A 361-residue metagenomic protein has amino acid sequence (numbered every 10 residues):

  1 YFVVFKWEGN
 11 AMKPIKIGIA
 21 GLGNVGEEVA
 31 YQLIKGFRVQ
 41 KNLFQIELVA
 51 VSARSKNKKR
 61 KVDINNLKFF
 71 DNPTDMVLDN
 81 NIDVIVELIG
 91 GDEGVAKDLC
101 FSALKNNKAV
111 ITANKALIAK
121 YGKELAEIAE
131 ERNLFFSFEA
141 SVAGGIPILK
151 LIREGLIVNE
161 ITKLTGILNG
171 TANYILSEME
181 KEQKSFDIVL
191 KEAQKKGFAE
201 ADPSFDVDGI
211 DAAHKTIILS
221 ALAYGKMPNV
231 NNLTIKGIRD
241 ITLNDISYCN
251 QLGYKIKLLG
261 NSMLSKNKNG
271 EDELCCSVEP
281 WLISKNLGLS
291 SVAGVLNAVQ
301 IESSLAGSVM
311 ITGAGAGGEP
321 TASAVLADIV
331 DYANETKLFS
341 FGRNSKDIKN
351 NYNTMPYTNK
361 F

Functional and structural regions predicted by a protein language model:
Y1-A11: Short, Lys/Arg-enriched N-terminal segments with co-localized hydrophobic residues within the first ~10-30 amino acids
A20, I329-F361: A conserved regulatory-domain signal marking ACT and ACT-like small-molecule sensing domains and adjacent regulatory
G26-E27: N-terminal Rossmann-fold NAD(P) dinucleotide-binding loop
R38-K61: NAD(P)-binding Rossmann-fold cofactor-contacting core
P73-V84, L88-T112: Rossmann-fold NAD(P) dinucleotide-binding segment
V95, C100, K115-E139: Rossmann-fold NAD(P)-binding glycine/threonine-rich loop
E154-D208, A212-H214, L219: Conserved anion/nucleotide-ligand pocket segment
L190-S291, L296-A298: Substrate-binding/catalytic subdomain of NAD(P)-dependent oxidoreductase enzymes
